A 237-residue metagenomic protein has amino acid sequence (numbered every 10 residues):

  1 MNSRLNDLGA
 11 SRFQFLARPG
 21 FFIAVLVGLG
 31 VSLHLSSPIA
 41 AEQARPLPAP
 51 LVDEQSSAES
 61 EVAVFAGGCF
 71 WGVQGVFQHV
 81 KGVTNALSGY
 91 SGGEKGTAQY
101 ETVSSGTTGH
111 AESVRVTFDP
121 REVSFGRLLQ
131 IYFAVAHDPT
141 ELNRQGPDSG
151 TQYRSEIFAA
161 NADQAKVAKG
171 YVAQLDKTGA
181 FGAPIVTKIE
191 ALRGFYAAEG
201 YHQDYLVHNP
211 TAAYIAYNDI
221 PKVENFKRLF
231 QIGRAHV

Functional and structural regions predicted by a protein language model:
N2-N6, R12-F13, R18-R234: Flexible coil/turn and secondary-structure edge motifs
